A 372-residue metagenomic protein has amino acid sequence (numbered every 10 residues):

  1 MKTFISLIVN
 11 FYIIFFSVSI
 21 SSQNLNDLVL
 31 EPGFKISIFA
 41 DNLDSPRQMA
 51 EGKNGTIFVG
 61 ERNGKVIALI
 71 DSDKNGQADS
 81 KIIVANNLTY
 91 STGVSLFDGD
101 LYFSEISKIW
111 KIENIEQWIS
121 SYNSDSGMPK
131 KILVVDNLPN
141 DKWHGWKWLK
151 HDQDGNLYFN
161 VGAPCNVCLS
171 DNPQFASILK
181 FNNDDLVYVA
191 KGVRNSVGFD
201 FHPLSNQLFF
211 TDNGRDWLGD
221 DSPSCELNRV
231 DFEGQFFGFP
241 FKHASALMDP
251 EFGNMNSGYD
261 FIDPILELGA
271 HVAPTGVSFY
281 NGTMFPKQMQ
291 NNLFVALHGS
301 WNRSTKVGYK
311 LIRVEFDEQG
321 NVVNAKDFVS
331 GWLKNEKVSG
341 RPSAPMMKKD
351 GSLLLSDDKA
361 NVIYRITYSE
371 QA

Functional and structural regions predicted by a protein language model:
Q23-L30, W146, A163-N166, F181 (+5 more regions): Beta-propeller domain segments
N24-D41, K74-N87, I115-N140, D171-G198 (+2 more regions): Blade-edge beta-strand/turn elements of extracellular beta-propeller and related beta-sheet repeat scaffolds
T56-G60, D100-F103, N156-N160, Q207-T211 (+3 more regions): Conserved beta-propeller blade signature
K65-A68, D100, K108-W110, S177-L179 (+3 more regions): A short loop-to-beta-strand structural motif that recurs across blades of beta-propeller domains
L69-N75, I112-D125, D231-F237, R313-N321 (+1 more regions): Short loop/turn segments immediately following beta-strands, especially the blade-tip and inter-blade linker loops
Y90, S95-F97, S107-D152, N160-P164 (+1 more regions): Asp-box/WD-like beta-propeller blade repeats and closely related beta-sheet repeat scaffolds
M346-Q371: Blade-level signature of beta-propeller repeat domains, shared across WD40, Kelch, NHL, RCC1 and BNR/Asp-box propellers
